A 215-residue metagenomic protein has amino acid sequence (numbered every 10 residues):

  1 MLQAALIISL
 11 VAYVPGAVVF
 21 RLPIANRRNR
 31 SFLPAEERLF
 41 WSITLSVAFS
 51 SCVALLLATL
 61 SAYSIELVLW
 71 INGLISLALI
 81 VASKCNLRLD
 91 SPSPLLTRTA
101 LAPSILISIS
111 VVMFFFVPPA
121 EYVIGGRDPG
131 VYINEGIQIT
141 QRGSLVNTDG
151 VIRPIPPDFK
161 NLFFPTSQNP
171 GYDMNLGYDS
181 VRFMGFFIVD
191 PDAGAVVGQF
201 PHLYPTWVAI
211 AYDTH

Functional and structural regions predicted by a protein language model:
M1, A100-G126, I137, Q141-V146 (+3 more regions): Transmembrane signal-anchor helices characteristic of membrane glycosylation enzymes that use polyprenol
M1-L6, Q199, I210-H215: Membrane-interface anchor segments at the N-terminal boundary of transmembrane helices in multi-pass membrane enzymes
M1-R98, A102-P103: Membrane-embedded, hydrophobic transmembrane alpha-helices
I8, Y122-P129, V196-F200: Aromatic-acidic/polar surface patches that form glycan- and anion
V14, V47, S51, I105-I109 (+1 more regions): Generic alpha-helical secondary structure signal
A58, E66-L67, Q141, A209-D213: Short glycine/serine- and small hydrophobic-enriched flexible loop segments
Y132-E135: Soluble extramembrane regions of membrane proteins in the secretory/endomembrane system
Q141-A211: Interfacial juxtamembrane loops and adjacent helix segments that form the catalytic/substrate-binding surfaces
